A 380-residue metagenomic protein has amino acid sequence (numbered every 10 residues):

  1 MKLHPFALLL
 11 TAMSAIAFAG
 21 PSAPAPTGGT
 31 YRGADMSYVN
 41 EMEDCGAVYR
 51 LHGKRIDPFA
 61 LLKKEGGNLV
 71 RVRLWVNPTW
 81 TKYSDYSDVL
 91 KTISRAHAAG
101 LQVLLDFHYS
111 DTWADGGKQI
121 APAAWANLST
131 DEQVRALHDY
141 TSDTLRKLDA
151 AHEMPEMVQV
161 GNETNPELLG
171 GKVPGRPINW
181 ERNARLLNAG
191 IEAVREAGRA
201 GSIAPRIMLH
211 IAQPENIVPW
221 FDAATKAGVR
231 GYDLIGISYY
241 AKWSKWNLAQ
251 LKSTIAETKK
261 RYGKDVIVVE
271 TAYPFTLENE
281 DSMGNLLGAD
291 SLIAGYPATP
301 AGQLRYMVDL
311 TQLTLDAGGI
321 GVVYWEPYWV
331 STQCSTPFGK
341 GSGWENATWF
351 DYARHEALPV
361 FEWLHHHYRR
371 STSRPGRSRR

Functional and structural regions predicted by a protein language model:
A7-A17: Bacterial N-terminal signal peptides
A25-Q102, H108-L137, D143, G236 (+1 more regions): N-terminal substrate-binding region of glycoside hydrolase catalytic domains
R32-M36, V70-V72, V103-F107, E156-V160 (+4 more regions): Hydrophobic faces of well-ordered beta-strands that scaffold small-molecule active sites in alpha/beta enzyme cores
M36-V39, W75-N77, H108-T112, V160-N165 (+4 more regions): Active-site beta-loop-alpha junctions enriched in small/polar residues
A47-R50, E257, T276-D309, L313 (+2 more regions): Aromatic-rich peripheral "rim/lid" segments of glycoside hydrolase catalytic domains that contact and position glycan
P58-F59, E196-R206, E215-L292, V308-D316: Glycoside hydrolase catalytic-domain groove-lining segments
K64-G66, R95-V103, D143-P155, A189-R206 (+4 more regions): A structural motif corresponding to the C-terminal end of an alpha-helix and its immediate exit/capping segment
D85-D88, D115-K226, R230-Y232, S244-S253 (+2 more regions): Active-site cleft segment of glycoside hydrolase catalytic domains centered on the general acid/base Glu
